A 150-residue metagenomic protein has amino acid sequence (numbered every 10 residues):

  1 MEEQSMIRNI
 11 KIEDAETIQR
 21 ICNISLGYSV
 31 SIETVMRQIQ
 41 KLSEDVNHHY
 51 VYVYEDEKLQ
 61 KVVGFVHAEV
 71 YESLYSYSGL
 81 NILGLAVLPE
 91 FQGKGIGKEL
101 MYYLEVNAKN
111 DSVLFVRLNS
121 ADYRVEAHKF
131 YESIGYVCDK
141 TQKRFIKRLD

Functional and structural regions predicted by a protein language model:
S5, N9-E16, R20-S78, L83: Acetyl-CoA-dependent GNAT
I10, L85-V87, S120, Y136: Hydrophobic adenine-recognition pocket in adenosine-nucleotide-binding enzymes
H49-V51, K140-R144: Short hydrophobic/aromatic beta-strand or adjacent loop that forms the aromatic wall/cage of a ligand/substrate-binding
V87, G93-V106, S133: Conserved acetyl-CoA-binding loop-helix of GNAT-fold acetyltransferases
K98, D122-T141: Conserved active-site alpha-helix within GNAT-family acetyltransferase domains
M101, A108-S120: Conserved GNAT acetyl-CoA-binding A-motif
V106, K143-D150: Terminal substrate-recognition subdomain of acyl/acetyltransferases
L118-A127, I146-L149: Conserved beta-strand-loop-alpha-helix junction that forms the acyl-donor binding cleft
